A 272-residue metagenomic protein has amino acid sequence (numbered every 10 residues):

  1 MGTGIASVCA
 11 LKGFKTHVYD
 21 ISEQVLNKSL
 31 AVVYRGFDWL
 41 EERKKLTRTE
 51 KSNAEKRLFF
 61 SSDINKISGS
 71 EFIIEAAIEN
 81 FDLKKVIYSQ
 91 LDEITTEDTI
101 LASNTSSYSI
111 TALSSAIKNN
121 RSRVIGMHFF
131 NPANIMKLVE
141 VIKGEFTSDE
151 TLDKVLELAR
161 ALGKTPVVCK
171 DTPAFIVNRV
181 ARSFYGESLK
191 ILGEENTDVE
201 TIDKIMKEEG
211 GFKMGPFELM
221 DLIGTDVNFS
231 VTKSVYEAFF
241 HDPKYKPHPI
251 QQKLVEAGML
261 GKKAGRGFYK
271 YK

Functional and structural regions predicted by a protein language model:
M1-W39, R43, F59: NAD(P)+-binding Rossmann beta1-loop-alpha1 motif at the extreme N-terminus of oxidoreductases
K12-F14, R160-D171, G193-E194, V199-K272: NAD(P)-dependent Rossmann-like dehydrogenase/reductase catalytic/cofactor-binding core
E41, S61-R123: Rossmann-fold NAD(P) dinucleotide-binding segment
L46-F59, R121-R123, K164: A short helix-to-beta-strand connector/capping loop
I100-D171, F175-R179: Rossmann-fold dinucleotide-binding core
